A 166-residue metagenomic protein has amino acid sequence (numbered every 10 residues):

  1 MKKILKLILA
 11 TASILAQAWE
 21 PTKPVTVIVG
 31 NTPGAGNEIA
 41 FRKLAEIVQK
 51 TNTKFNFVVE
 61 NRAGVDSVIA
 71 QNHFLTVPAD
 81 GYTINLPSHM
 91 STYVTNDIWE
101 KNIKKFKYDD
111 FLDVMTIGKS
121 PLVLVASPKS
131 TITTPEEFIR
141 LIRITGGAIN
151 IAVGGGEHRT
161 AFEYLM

Functional and structural regions predicted by a protein language model:
K2-A10: Sec-dependent signal peptide recognition, specifically the positively charged N-region followed immediately by
L9-A18: Hydrophobic h-region of N-terminal signal peptides that target proteins for export in Gram-negative bacteria
W19-E20, F138: A short beta-strand-turn-helix
K23-T32, F57-E60, T83-L86, G147-A152: Short, well-ordered beta-strand elements
V27-F41, V65-D66, I151-H158: Extracytoplasmic "Venus flytrap"
E46-F57: Signal peptide-proximal N-terminal region of secreted/periplasmic/extracellular or secretory-lumen proteins
K50-T51, H73-T83, D97-M166: Hinge/capping helix and adjacent helix->loop/strand transition within the periplasmic-binding protein
V68-Q71: Short, hydrophobic alpha-helical packing/hinge segments within bilobed ligand-binding/sensory domains
